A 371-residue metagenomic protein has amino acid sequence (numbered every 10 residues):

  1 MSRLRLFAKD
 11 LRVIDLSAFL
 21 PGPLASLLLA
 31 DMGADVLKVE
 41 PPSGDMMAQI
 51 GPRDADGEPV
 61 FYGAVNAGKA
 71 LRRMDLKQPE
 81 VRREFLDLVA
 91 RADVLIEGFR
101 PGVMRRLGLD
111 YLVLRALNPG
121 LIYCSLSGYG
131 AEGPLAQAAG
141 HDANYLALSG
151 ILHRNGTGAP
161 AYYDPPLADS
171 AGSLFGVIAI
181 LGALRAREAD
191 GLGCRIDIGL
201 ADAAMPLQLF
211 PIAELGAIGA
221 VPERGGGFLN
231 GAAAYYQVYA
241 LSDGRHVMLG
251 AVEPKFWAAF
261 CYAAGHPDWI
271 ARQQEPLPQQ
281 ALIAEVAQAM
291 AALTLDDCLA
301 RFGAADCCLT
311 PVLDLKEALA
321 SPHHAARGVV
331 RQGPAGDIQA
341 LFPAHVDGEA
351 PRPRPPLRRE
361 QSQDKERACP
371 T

Functional and structural regions predicted by a protein language model:
M1-A189, Q332, L357-T371: N-terminal helix-loop segment corresponding to the beta1-alpha1 unit of nucleotide/adenylate-binding folds
M1-R12, E223, A240-S242, E317-T371: Terminal low-complexity tails and localization/encapsulation signals of metabolic enzymes
S43, G128-G130, L200-M205, D243-R245 (+2 more regions): Glycine-rich beta-alpha junction loops
A131, G158-P165, E188-A204, R224-G231: Conserved Rossmann-fold dehydrogenase catalytic segment
P166-L181, L200-Q208, V252, F256: Mid-domain beta-loop-alpha active-site segment that forms a flexible, acidic cofactor/metal-binding surface
S173-G193, P206, F210-I218, C261-G265 (+1 more regions): Oxidoreductase and adenylate-handling cofactor-binding alpha/beta cores
N230, Y235-A305, L309, K365 (+1 more regions): Aromatic-enriched alpha-helical interface/lid elements that frame and gate functional surfaces
G303-H324: Conserved PLP cofactor-binding pocket of PLP-dependent enzymes
